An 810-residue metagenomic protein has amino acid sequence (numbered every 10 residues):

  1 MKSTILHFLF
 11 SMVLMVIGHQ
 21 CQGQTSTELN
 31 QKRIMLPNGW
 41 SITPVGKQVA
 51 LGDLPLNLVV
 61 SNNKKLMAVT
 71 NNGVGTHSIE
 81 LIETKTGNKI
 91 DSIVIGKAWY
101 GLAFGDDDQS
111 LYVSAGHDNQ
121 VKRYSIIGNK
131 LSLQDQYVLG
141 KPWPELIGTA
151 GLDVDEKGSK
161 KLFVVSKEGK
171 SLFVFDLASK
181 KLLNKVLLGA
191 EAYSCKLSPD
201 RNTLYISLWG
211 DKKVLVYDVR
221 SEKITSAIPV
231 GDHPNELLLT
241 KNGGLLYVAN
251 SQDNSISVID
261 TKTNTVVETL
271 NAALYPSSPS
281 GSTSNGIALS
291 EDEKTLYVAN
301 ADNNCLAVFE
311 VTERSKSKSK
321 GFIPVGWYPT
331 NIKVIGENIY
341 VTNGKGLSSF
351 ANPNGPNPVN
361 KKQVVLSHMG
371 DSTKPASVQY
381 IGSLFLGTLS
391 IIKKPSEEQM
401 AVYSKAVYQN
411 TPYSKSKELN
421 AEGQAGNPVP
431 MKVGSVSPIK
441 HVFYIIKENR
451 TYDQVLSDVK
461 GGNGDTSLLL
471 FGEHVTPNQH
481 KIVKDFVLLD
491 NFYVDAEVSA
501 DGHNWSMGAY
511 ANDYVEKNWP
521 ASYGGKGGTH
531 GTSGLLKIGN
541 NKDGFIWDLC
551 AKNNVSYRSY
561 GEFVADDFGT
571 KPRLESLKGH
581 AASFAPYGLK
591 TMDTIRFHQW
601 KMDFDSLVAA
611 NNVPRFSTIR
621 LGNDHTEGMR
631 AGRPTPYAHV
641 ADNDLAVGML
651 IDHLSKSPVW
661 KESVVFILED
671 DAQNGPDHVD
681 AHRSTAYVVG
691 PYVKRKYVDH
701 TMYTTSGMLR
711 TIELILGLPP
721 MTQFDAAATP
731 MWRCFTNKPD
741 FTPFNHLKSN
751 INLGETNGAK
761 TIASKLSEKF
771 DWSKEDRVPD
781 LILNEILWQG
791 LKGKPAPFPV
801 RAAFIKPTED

Functional and structural regions predicted by a protein language model:
M1-L9: Bacterial N-terminal signal peptides that target proteins for export
L6, G18-H19, N643, E669: Residue-level micro-sites within transmembrane alpha helices that shape and flank functional polar/acidic positions
H7, V16-N427: Predominantly soluble domains enriched in secretory-pathway, periplasmic, or organellar proteins
A401-D810: N-terminal pro-sequences and low-complexity stem/linker regions of secreted or lumenal proteins
